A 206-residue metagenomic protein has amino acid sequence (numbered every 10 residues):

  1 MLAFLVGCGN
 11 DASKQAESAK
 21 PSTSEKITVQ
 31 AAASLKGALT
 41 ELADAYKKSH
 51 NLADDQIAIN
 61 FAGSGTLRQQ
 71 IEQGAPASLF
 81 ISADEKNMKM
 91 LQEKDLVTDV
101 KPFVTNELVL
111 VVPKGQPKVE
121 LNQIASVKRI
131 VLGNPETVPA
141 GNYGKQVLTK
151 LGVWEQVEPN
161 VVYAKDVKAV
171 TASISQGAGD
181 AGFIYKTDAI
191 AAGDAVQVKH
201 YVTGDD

Functional and structural regions predicted by a protein language model:
C8-K47, G65, Q69-E72, D84-E85 (+3 more regions): Exported/periplasmic ABC-transporter solute-binding proteins
A45-A58: Signal peptide-proximal N-terminal region of secreted/periplasmic/extracellular or secretory-lumen proteins
F61: Conserved strand-loop elements at the edges of beta-sheets that form or border functional pockets
D95-T98: Hydrophobic/aromatic-rich structural module bridging two neighboring secondary-structure elements via a short loop
